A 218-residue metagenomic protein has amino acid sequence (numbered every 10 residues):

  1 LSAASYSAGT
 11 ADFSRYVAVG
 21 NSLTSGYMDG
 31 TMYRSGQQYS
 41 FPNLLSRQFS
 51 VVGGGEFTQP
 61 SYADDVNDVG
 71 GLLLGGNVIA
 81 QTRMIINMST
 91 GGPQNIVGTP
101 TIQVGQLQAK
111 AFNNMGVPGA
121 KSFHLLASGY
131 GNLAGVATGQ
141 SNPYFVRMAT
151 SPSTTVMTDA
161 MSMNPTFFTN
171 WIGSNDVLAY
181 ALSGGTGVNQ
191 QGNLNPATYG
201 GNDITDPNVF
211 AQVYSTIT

Functional and structural regions predicted by a protein language model:
L1-D12: Bacterial Sec-dependent N-terminal signal peptides
S14-V17, M157: Mature, folded catalytic cores of secreted/periplasmic enzymes
Y16-G30: Catalytic nucleophile-elbow at a beta strand-turn-alpha helix junction centered on a G-D-S/GDSL motif, marking
T31-Q212, T216: Conserved SGNH/GDSL esterase-like catalytic core that processes O-acyl groups on lipids and polysaccharides
